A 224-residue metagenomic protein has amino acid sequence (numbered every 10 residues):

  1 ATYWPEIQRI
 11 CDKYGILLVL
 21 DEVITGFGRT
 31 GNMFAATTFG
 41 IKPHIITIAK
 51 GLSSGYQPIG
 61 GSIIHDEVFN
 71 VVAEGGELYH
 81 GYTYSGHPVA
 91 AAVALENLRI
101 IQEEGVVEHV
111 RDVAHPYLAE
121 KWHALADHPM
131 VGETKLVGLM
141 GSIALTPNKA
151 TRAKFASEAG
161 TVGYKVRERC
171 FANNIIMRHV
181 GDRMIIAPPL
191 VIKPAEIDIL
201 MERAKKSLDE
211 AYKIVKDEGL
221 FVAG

Functional and structural regions predicted by a protein language model:
A1-G224: Conserved N-terminal phosphate-binding loop of PLP-dependent enzymes in the Aspartate aminotransferase
